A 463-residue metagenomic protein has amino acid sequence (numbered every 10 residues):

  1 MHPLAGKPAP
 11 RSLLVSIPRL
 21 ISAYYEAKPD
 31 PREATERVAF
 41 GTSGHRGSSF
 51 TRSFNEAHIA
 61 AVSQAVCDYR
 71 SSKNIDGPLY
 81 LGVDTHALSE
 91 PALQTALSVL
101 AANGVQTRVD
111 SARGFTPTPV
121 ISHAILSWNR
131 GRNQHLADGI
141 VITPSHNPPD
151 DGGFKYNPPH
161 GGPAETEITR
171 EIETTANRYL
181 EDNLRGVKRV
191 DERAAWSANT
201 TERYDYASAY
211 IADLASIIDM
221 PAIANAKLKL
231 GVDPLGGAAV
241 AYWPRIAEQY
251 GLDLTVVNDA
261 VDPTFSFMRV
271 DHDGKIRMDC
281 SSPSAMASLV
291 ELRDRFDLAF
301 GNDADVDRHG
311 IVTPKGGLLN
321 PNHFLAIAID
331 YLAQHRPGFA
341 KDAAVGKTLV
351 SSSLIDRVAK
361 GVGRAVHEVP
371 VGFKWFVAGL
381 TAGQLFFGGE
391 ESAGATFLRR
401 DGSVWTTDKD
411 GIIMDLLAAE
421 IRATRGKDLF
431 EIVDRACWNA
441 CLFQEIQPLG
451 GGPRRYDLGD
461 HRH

Functional and structural regions predicted by a protein language model:
M1-V38, H45, R52, E56-Q64 (+8 more regions): Phosphate-moiety recognition in structured ligand-binding domains
P3-E36, R132-N133, D150-L292: Gly/Ser/Thr-enriched, mixed-charge loops and adjacent short helices that form phosphate/oxyanion-binding elements
P18, Y80-D151, R245-I311: N-terminal small/polar loop signature for handling phosphorylated ligands or for N-terminal nucleophile
T35-F54, P144-N147, P234-Y242, V306 (+3 more regions): Conserved phosphate/anionic-ligand binding catalytic regions in large, soluble enzymes, centered on
S63-L79, D219-A226, R293: Glycine-rich phosphate/diphosphate-binding loops that line cofactor/substrate pockets in enzymes
P91-L100, D150-P158, D307-I327, I355-V358: Short Gly/Thr/Asp-enriched flexible loops that form oxyanion-binding sites at enzyme active sites
D110-F115, T174-A207, T313-G389, G394-F397: Proline/glycine-rich low-complexity loops and linkers
L298, H335-H463: Phosphate-binding and adjacent anionic-ligand microenvironments
